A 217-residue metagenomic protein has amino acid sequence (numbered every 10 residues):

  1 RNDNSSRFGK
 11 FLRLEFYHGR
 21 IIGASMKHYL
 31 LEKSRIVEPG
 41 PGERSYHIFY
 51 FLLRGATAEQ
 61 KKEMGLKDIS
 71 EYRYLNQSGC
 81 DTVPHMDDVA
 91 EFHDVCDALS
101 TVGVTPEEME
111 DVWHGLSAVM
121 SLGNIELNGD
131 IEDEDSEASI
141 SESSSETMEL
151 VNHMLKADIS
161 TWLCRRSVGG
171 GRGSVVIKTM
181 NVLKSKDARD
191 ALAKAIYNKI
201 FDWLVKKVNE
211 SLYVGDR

Functional and structural regions predicted by a protein language model:
R1-R217: N-terminal switch/interaction subdomains of large nucleotide-dependent motors and GTPases
